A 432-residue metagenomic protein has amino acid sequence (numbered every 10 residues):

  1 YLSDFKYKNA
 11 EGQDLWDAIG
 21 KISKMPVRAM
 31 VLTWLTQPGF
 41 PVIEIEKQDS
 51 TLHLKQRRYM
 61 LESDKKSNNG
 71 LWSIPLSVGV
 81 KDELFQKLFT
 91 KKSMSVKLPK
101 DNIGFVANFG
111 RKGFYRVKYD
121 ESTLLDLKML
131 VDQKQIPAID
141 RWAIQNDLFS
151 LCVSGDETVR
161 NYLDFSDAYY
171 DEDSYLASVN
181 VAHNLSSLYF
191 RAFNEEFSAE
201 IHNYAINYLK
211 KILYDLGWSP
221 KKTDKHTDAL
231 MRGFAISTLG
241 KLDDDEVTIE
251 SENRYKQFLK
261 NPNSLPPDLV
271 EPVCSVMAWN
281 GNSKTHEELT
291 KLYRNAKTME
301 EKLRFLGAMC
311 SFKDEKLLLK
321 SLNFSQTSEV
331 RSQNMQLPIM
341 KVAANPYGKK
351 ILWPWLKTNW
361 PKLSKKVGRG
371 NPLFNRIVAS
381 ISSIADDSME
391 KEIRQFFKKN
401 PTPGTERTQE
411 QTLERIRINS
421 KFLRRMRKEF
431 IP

Functional and structural regions predicted by a protein language model:
L2-S3, K8-E11, W16, E46-Q48 (+4 more regions): Long, ordered, helix-rich scaffold segments
D14-G39: Catalytic cores of secreted or luminal carbohydrate-active enzymes
Q37-G39, G70, L88-K92: Residues that act as N-cap/strand-start positions at coil-to-secondary-structure junctions
V42-E44: Short, surface-exposed charged micro-motifs
I74-V78: Short polybasic amphipathic segments
